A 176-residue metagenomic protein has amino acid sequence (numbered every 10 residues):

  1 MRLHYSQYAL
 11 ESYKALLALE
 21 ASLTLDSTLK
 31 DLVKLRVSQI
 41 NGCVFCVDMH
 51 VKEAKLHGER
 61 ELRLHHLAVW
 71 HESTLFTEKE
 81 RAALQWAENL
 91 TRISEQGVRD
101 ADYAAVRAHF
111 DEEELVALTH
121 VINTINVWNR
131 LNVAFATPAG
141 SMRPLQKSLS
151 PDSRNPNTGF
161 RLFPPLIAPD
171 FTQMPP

Functional and structural regions predicted by a protein language model:
M1-P156, F163-P176: Hydrophobic alpha-helical segments
